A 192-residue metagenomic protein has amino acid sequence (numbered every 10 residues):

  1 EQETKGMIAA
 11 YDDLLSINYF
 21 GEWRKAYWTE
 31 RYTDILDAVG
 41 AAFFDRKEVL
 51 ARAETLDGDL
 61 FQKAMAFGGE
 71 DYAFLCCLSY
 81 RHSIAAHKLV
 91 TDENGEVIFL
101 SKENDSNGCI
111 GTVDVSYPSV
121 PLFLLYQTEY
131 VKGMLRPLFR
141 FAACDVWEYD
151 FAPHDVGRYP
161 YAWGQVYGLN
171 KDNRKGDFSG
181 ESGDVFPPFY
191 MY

Functional and structural regions predicted by a protein language model:
E1-G111, T128, K132, F139-C144: Acidic/polar, glycine-enriched structural segments that form the non-catalytic walls/loops of the carbohydrate-binding
D12-L14, L125, Y190-Y192: Short, glycine-/Ser/Thr-/acidic-enriched flexible segments
Y72, C76-C77, V115, S182-V185: Short runs of predominantly hydrophobic/aromatic residues within well-ordered alpha helices that form helix-helix
F99-V115, V166-E181: Solvent-exposed loop and edge beta-strand segments that line ligand/cofactor-binding and catalytic clefts
P121: Second-shell loop/turn segments in exported
Y130-Y192: Helix-terminus loop motifs that line ligand-binding clefts
